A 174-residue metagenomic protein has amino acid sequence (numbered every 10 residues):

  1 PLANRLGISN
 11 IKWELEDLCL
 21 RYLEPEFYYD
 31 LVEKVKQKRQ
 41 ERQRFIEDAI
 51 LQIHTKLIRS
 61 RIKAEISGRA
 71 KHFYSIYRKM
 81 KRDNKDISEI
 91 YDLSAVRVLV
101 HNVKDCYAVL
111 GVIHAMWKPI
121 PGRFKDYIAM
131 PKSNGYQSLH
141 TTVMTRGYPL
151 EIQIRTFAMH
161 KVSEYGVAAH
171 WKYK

Functional and structural regions predicted by a protein language model:
P1-K174: Nucleic-acid processing machinery
